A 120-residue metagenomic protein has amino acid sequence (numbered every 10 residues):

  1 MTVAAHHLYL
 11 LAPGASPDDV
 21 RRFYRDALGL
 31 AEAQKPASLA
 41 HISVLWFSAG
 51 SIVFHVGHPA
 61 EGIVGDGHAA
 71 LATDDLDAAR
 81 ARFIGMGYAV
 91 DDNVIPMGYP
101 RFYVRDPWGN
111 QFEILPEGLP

Functional and structural regions predicted by a protein language model:
M1-R21, G67-A69, P120: N-terminal beta-strand motif that seeds the catalytic metal site of vicinal oxygen chelate
M1-V3, M86-P120: Vicinal oxygen chelate
Y9-I52: Core segments of cupin and vicinal oxygen chelate
G14, D74-D77: Helix N-cap motif at beta-to-alpha junctions
V20, A79-R82: Hydrophobic side chains in well-ordered alpha-helices
E32-Q34, H55-V56, A89-D92: A short linear hydrophobic-aromatic micro-motif
S38-S43, I63-G65, P96-P100: Short acidic/glycine-enriched loop/turn segments that link adjacent beta-strands
V44, V53, A70, R101-F102 (+1 more regions): Short hydrophobic/aromatic beta-strand element in the GNAT-like acyltransferase core that lines or flanks the acyl-donor
